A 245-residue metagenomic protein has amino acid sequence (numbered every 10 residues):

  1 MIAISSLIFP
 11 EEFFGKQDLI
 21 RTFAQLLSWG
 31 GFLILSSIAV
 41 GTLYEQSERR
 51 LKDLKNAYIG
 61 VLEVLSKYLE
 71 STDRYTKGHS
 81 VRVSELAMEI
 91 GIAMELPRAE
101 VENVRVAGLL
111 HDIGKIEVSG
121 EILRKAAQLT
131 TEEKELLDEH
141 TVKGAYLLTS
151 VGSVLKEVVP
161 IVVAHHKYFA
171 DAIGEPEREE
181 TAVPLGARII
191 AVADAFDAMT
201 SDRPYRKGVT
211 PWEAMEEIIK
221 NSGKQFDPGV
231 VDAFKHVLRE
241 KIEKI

Functional and structural regions predicted by a protein language model:
M1-T22: Hydrophobic transmembrane alpha-helices
L7, I34-S37, I116: Membrane-embedded alpha-helical segments of multi-pass transporters/permeases
G15-G31, L35: Structural signal for the N-terminal portions of transmembrane helices and their immediately preceding loop/interface
G30-N56: Juxtamembrane or sensor-core-proximal signal-transducing alpha helices that couple sensory domains to cytosolic
K55-Y68: Membrane-cytosol interface motif
E70-I245: Metal-dependent catalytic cores of enzymes that make or break cyclic nucleotides and related phosphoester linkages
